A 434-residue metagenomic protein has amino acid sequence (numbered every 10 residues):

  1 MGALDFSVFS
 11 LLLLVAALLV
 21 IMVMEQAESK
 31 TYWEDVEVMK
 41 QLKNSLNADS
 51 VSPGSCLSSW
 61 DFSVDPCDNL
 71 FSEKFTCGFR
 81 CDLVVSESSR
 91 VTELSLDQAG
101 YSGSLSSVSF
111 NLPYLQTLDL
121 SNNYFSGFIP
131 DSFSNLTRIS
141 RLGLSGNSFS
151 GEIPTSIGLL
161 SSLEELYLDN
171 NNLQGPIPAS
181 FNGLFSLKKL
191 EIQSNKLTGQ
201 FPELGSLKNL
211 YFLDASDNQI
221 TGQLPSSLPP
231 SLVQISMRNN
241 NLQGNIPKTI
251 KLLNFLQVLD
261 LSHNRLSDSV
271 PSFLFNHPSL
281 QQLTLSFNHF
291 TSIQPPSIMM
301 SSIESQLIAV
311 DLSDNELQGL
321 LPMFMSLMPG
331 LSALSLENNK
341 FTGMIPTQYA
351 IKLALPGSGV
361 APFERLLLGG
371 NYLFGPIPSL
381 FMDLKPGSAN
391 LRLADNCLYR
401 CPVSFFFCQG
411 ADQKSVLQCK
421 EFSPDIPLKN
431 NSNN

Functional and structural regions predicted by a protein language model:
G2-G78: Surface-exposed cap/linker segments adjacent to membranes
M39, V233, L253-Q257, F275-Q282 (+3 more regions): Membrane-proximal ectodomain caps of single-pass cell-surface receptors
N47-S104, Q294-P295, M299, E304 (+1 more regions): LRR flanking "cap" motifs
S89, F110-P113, S134-T137, G158-S161 (+9 more regions): Inter-repeat linker/turn residues at the boundaries of leucine-rich repeats
E93, Y114-T117, R138-R141, S162-E165 (+9 more regions): Conserved LRR concave beta-strand detector
A99, L120-N123, L144-N147, L168-N171 (+9 more regions): Consensus "Asn ladder" position of solenoid repeat domains
L105-S227: A generic tandem-repeat structural signature
L105-V108, I129-D131, S150-T155, Q174-A179 (+10 more regions): The feature encodes a structural signal of leucine-rich repeats
